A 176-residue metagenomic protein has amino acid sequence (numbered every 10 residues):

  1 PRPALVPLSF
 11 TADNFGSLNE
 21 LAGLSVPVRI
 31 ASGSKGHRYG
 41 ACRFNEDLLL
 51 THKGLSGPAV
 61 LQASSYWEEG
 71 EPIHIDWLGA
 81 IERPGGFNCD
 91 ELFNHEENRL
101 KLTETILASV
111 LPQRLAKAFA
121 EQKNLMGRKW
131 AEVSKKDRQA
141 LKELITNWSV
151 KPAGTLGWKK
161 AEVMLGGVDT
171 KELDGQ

Functional and structural regions predicted by a protein language model:
P1: Glycine-rich beta-alpha-beta "Rossmann" dinucleotide-binding loop(s) and their flanking helix/strand
A4-V6, F10-V133: An anion/pyrophosphate-binding glycine-rich loop and adjacent beta-alpha core in soluble alpha-beta enzymes
K117-Q176: A glycine-rich dinucleotide-binding beta-alpha-beta segment and adjacent secondary-structure elements that constitute
